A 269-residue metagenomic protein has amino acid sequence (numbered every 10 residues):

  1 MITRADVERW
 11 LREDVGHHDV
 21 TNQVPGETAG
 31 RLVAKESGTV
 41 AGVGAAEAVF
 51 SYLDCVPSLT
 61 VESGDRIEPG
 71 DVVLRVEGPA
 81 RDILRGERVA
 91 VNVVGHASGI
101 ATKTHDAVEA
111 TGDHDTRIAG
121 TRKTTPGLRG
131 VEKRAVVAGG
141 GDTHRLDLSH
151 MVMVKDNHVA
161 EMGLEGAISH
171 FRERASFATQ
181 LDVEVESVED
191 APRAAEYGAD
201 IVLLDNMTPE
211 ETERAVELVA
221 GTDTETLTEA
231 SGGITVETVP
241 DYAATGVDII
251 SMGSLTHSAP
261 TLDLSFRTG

Functional and structural regions predicted by a protein language model:
I2-E184, E189-P192, Y197, E213-R214 (+4 more regions): Acidic/glycine-rich phosphate/pyrophosphate-binding loops and surrounding catalytic core that coordinate Mg2+
N92, A175-S176, I201, T222-E225 (+1 more regions): A short, structure-level motif marking secondary-structure boundaries and short turns
A119, D182, L227-S231, S251: Structural detector of well-ordered beta-strand residues that form the stable sheet scaffold of enzyme domains
R172, I201-D205, V216, A220 (+1 more regions): Secondary-structure boundary/capping motif
E196-I201, G221-E225, A244-I249: Glycine-enriched alpha-helix->loop->beta-strand junction motifs that scaffold or abut catalytic
L203, E213, T226-L227: Hydrophobic, well-ordered secondary-structure scaffolds
L204-E210, G233-I234, T245-R267: Glycine-rich phosphate-binding active-site loops on the catalytic face of alpha/beta enzymes
E225-V239: A conserved acidic, glycine/proline-rich C-terminal tail/linker
